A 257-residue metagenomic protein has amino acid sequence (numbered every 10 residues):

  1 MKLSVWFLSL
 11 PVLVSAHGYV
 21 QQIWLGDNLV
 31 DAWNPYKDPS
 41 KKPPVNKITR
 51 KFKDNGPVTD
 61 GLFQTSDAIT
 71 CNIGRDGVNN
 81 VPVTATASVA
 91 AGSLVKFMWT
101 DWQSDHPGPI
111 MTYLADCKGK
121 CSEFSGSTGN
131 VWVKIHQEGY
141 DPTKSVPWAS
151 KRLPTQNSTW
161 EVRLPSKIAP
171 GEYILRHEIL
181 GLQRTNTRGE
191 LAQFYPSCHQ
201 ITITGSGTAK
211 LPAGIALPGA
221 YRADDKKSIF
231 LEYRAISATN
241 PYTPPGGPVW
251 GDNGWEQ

Functional and structural regions predicted by a protein language model:
K2-I110, C117-T159, L182-Q257: Peripheral, solvent-exposed domain-edge segments that often transition into intrinsically disordered/low-complexity
S93, G171-E172: Surface-exposed loop/turn positions
L114-D116, S166, I179: Short, structured patches in soluble enzyme cores that scaffold and shape functional sites
L164, A169-G171: A glycine-anchored, Pro-Gly-centered beta-turn/N-cap motif
Y173-H177: A short tyrosine-centered beta-strand micro-motif
